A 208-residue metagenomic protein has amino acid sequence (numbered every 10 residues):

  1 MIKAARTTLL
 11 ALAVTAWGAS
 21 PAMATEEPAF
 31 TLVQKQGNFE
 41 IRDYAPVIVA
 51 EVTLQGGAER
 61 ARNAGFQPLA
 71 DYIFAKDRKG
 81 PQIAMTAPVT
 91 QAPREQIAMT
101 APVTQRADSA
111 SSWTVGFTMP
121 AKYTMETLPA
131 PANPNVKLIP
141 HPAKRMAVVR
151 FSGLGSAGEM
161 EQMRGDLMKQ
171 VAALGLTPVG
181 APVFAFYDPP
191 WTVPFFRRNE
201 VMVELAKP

Functional and structural regions predicted by a protein language model:
I2-P208: A solvent-exposed interaction/effector surface
